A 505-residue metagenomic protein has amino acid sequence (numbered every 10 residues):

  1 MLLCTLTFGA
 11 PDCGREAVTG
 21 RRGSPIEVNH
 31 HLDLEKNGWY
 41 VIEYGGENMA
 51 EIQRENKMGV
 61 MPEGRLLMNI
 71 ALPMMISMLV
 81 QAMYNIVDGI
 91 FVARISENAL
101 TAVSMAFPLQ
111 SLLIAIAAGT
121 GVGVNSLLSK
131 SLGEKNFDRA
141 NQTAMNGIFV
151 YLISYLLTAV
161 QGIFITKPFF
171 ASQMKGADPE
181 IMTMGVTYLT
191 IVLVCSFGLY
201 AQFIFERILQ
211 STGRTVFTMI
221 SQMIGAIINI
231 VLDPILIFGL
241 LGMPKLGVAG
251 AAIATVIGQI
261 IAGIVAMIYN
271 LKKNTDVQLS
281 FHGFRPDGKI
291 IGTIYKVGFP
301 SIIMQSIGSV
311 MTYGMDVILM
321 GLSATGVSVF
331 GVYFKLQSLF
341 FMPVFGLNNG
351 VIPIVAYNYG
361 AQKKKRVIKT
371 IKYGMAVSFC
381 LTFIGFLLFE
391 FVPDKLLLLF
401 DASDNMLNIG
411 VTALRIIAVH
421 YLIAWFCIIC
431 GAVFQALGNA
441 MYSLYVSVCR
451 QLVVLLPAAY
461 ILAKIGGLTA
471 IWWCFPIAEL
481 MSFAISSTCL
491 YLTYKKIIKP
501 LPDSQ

Functional and structural regions predicted by a protein language model:
T5, C13, T19-R22, I26-E27 (+5 more regions): Short alpha-helical transmembrane segments in multi-pass integral membrane proteins
T7, L100-A159, L199-T218, V329-L387 (+2 more regions): Small-residue-rich hydrophobic transmembrane alpha-helices
M58-I90, R94-I95, S111-G123, L127 (+6 more regions): N-terminal transmembrane alpha-helices
N69, V92-S111, T143, P179-M184 (+5 more regions): Interfacial/gating helices of multi-pass transporter permease domains
N69-D88, I191, G225, G258-A262 (+4 more regions): Transmembrane helical elements of multi-pass membrane transporters/channels
L79, M83-T101, F170-P179, I235-L246 (+5 more regions): Helix-terminus/linker motif at the lipid-water interface of multi-pass membrane proteins
L112-A115, N229-P234, G263-M267, L339-M342 (+3 more regions): Hydrophobic transmembrane alpha-helices of multi-pass small-molecule transporters
G121, V192-Q210, T218-A226, A251-A266 (+4 more regions): Short runs within selected transmembrane alpha-helices of multi-pass transporters and secretion channels
